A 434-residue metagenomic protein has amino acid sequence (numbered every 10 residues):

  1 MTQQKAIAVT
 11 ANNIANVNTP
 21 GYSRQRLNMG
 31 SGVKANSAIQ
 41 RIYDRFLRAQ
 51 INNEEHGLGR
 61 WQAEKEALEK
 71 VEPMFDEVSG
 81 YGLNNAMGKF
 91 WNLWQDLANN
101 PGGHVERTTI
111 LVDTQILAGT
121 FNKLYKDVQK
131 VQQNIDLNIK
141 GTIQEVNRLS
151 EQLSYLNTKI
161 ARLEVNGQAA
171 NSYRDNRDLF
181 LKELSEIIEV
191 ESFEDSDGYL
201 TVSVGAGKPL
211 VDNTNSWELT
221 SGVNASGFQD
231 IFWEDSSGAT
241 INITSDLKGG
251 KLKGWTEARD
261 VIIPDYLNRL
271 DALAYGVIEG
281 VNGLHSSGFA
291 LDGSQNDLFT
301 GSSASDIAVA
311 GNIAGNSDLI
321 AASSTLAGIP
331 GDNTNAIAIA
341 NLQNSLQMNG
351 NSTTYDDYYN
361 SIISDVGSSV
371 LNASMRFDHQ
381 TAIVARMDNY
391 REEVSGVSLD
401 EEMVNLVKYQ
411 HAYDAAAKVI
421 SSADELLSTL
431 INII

Functional and structural regions predicted by a protein language model:
M1-Q115, N122-K123, V128, I135 (+7 more regions): Bacterial Type III/flagellar export signals at protein N-termini
A11, E189, S203, S302-A310 (+3 more regions): Proline-poor, low-complexity alpha-helical tail modules
A11, F75, W94, A98 (+10 more regions): A structural signal for well-ordered alpha-helices, especially hydrophobic packing surfaces of coiled-coils
A38, S192-T214, V223, E234-S237 (+4 more regions): Extended alpha-helical or coil "stalk/linker/tether" regions that are enriched in polar/charged and small residues
E69, G88, L111-N122, N147 (+12 more regions): Generic structural signal for well-ordered, non-transmembrane alpha-helical segments in soluble/cytosolic regions
N84-G88, R107-V112, K140, Q144 (+2 more regions): Short, charged, amphipathic alpha-helical segments
L117-I160, G350-Y359: Long, non-coiled-coil amphipathic alpha-helical linker/lever segments that couple catalytic cores to other domains
N166-A170, R174-I187, S196-G198: Aromatic-residue-lined binding/catalytic grooves and analogous aromatic/hydrophobic interfacial grooves in multimeric
